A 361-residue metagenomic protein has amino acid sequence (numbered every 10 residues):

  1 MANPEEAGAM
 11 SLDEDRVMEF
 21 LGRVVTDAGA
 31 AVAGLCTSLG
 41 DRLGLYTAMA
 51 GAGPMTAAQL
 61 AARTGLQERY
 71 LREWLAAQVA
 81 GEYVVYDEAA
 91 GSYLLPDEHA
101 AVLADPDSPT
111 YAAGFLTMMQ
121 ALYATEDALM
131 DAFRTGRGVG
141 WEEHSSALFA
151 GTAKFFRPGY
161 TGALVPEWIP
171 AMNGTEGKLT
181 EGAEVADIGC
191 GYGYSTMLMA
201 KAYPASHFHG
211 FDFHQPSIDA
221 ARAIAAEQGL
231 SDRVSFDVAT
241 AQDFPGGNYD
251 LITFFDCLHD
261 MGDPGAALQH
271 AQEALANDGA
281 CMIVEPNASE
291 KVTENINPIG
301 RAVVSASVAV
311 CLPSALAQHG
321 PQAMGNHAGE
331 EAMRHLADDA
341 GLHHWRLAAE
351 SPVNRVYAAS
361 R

Functional and structural regions predicted by a protein language model:
S11, D15, R23-R42, T47-A48 (+1 more regions): Conserved Class I S-adenosyl-L-methionine-dependent methyltransferase catalytic core
A57-A62: A short acidic, leucine-rich amphipathic alpha-helix
L66-A77: Short amphipathic alpha-helical interaction segments
L122-H259, P264-A266: Conserved adenosyl
E184, G279-A280: Short glycine-centered segments of the SAM/dcSAM-binding site in methyltransferase folds
G265-N277: A short glycine-rich, Lys/Arg-flanked "PGG" loop and its adjoining helix->strand segment in the class I
V284-D339: C-terminal alpha-helical "lid/dimerization" subdomain adjacent to the S-adenosyl-L-methionine
G341-R361: Core SAM-dependent methyltransferase catalytic element
